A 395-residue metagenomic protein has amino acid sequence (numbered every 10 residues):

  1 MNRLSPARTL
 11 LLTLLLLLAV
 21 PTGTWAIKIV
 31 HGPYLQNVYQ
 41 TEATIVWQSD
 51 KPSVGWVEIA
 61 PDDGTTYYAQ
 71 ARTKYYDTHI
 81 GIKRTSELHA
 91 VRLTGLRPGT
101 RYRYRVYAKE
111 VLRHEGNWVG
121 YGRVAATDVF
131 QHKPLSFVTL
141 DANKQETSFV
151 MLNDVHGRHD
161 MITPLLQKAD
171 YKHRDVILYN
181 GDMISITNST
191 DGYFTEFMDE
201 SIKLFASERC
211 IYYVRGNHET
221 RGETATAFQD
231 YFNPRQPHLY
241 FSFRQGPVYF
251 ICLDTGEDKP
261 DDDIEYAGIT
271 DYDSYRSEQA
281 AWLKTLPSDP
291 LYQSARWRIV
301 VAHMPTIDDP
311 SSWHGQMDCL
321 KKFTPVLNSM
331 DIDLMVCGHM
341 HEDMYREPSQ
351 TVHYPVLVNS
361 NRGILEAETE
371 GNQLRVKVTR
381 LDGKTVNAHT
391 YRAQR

Functional and structural regions predicted by a protein language model:
N2-L11: Bacterial N-terminal signal peptides that target proteins for export
L11-P21: Bacterial N-terminal signal peptides
T24-M151, Y171-K172, E370-R395: Acidic, histidine-bearing metal-coordination/catalytic regions of metal-dependent phosphoesterases
Y68-K83, R113-D128, F149-M161, S185-D191 (+2 more regions): Acidic/histidine-rich helix-loop elements that form or flank divalent-metal/phosphate-binding sites at the catalytic
Y107-S136, D191-S288, K322-N328, M344-E370 (+2 more regions): Extended active-site neighborhood of metal-dependent phosphoesterases/phosphodiesterases
Q145-E223: Conserved, compact domain cores that house catalytic/ligand-binding motifs in diverse enzymes and effector modules
V150-N153, I177-D182, R209-N217, I299-H303 (+2 more regions): Active-site neighborhood of phospho(di)ester-bond hydrolases with catalytic His/Asp-centered motifs
Y266, Y272, P290-L334: Active-site-proximal segments of metal-dependent phosphoesterases and phosphodiesterases across multiple
